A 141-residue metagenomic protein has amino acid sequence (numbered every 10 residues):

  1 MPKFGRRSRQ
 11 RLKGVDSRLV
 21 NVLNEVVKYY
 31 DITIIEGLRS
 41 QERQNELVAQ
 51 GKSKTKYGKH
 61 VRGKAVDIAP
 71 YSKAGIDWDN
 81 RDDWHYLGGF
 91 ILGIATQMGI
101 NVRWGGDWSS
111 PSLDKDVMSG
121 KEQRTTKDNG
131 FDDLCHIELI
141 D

Functional and structural regions predicted by a protein language model:
M1-D31: Active-site acidic/histidine clusters and adjacent loop/turn architecture that either coordinate catalytic ions
R7-L12, R39-L47, P111-D116: Short linear motifs at secondary-structure transitions and domain/linker junctions
G14-S17, L47-G51, V117-E122: Short amphipathic alpha-helical surface micro-motifs
V15, Q41, Q50-G51, K64 (+2 more regions): Surface-exposed loop/turn and secondary-structure junction residues enriched for glycine/proline
S17, N21, E42, Y86: Short, well-structured alpha-helical interface segments that form or flank functional binding sites
L23-K52, Q97, G105-S109: Extended, low-complexity, intrinsically disordered C-terminal regulatory tails of eukaryotic serine/threonine kinases
Y57-D141: Catalytic cores and adjacent binding grooves of peptidoglycan-active enzymes
